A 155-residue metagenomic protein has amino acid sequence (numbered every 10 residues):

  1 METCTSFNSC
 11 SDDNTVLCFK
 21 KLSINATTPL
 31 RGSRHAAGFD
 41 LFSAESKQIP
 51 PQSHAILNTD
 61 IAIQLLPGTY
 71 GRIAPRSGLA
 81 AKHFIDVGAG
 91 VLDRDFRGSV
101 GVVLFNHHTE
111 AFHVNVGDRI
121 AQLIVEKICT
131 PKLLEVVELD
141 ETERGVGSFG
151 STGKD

Functional and structural regions predicted by a protein language model:
M1-D155: DUTPase catalytic domain/fold
